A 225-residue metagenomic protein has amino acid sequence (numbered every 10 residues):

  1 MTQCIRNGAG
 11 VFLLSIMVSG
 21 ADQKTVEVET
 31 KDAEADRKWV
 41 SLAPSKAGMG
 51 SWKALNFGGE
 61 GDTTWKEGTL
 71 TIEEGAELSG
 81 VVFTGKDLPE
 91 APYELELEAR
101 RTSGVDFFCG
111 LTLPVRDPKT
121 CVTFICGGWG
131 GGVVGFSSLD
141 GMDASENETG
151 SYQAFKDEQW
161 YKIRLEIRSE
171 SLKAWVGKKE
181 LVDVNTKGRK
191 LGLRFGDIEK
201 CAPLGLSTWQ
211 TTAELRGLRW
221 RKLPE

Functional and structural regions predicted by a protein language model:
T25-N56: Extracellular carbohydrate-recognition regions
G61-G80: Short carbohydrate-recognition loop motifs
E77-S137: Secretory/extracellular carbohydrate-interaction modules and structurally similar beta-sandwich "look-alikes"
V81-D87, T149-F155, L204-G205: Beta-strand-rich interaction surfaces with strong enrichment in secreted/lumenal proteins
L97, L218-W220: Extracellular beta-strand elements of beta-rich domains used for carbohydrate recognition/degradation or cell-matrix
D140-K162: Short, aromatic/His-centered strand-loop micro-motif at the edge of beta-sheets
K162-K190: Carbohydrate-binding surfaces in secreted/extracellular proteins
V184-E214: Flexible glycan-contacting loops in extracellular carbohydrate-active proteins
